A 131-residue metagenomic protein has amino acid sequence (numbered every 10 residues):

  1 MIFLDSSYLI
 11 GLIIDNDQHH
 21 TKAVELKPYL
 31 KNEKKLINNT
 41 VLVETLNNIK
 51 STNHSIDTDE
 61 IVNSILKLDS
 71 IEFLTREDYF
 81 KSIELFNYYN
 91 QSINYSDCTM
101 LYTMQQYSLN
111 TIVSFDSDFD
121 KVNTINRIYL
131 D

Functional and structural regions predicted by a protein language model:
M1, L101-Y102, Q106-D131: Acidic, PIN/NYN-like endoribonuclease modules and their adjacent C-terminal/linker elements
M1-I37, S51-E60: Short, well-structured N-terminal submotif of metal-dependent ribonuclease cores
L4-D5, L36-N38, I93-N94, D116 (+1 more regions): Histidine- and aromatic-rich ligand-binding microenvironments
S7-Y8, T40, C98-Y102: Active-site phosphate/pyrophosphate-handling residues
L9-I10, L42, F119-D120: A generic structural signal for short hydrophobic patches within well-formed alpha-helices
N38-E44: Short, conserved active-site loops that position catalytic residues or coordinate cofactors/metal ions across diverse
T45, I61-D78, Y88-S92, F119-D131: Short acidic, glycine/proline-enriched helix-loop-strand junctions
I71-V113: Active-site neighborhoods of divalent-metal-dependent phosphate/nucleic-acid chemistry enzymes
